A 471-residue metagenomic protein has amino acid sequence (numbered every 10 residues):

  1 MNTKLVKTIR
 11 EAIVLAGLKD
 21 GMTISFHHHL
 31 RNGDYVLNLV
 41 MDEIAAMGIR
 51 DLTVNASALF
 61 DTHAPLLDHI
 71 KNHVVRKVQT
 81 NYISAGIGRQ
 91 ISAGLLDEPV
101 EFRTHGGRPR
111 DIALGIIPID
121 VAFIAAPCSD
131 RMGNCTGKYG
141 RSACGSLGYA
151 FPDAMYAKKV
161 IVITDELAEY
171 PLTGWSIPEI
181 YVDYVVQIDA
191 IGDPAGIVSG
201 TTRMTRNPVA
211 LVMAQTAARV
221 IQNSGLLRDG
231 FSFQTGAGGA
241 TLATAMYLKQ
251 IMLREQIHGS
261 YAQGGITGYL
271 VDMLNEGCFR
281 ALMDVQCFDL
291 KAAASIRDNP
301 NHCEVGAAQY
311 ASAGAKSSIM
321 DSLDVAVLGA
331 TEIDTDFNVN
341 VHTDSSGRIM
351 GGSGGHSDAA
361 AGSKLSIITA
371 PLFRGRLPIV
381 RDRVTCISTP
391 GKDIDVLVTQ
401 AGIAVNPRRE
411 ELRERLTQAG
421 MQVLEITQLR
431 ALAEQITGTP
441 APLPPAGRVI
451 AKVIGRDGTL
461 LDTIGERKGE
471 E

Functional and structural regions predicted by a protein language model:
M1-E471: Conserved alpha/beta enzyme-core scaffold
